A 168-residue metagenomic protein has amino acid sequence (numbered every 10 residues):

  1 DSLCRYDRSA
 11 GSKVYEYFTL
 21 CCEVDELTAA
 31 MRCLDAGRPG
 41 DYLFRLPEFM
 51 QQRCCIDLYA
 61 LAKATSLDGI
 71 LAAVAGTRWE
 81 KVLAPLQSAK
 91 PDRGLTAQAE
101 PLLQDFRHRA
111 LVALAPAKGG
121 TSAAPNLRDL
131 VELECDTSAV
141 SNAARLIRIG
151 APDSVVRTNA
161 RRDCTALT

Functional and structural regions predicted by a protein language model:
D1-T168: Extended alpha-helical surfaces
